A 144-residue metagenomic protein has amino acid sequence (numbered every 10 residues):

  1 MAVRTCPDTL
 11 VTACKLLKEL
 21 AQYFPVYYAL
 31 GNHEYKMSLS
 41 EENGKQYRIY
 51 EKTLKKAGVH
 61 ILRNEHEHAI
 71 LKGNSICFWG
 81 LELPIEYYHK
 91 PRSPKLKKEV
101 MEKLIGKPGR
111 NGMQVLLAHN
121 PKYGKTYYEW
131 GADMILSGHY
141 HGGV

Functional and structural regions predicted by a protein language model:
M1-I70: Core catalytic region of metal-dependent phosphoesterases/phosphodiesterases, especially metallo-beta-lactamase-like
L20-P25, A57-H60, E65-V144: His/acidic metal-ligating clusters that form di-metal
